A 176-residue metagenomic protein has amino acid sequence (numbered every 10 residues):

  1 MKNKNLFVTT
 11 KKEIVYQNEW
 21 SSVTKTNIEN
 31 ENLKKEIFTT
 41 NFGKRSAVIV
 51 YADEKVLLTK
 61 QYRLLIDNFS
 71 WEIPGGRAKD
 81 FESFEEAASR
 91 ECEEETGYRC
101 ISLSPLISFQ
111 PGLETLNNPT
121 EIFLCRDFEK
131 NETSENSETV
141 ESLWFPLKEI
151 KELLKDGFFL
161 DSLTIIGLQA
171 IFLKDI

Functional and structural regions predicted by a protein language model:
K2, L6, T40, S46-R90 (+1 more regions): Conserved Nudix-box catalytic region and its N-terminal flanking loop in Nudix hydrolases and closely related
K2-K4, T9-T10, F69, D80 (+1 more regions): Nudix hydrolase/Nudix homology domain
T9-T10, I14, P105, K130: Residue-level detector of beta-propeller blades
K11-A47, A52: Acidic, metal-coordinating catalytic segment for phosphate/diphosphate chemistry, firing primarily on the Nudix
I14-E19, L64, S108-T120: Acidic pyrophosphate-coordinating catalytic loop
S22-E31, G112-N131, L143: Active-site-adjacent beta-strand/loop module that shapes the phosphate/pyrophosphate-binding cleft
E31, A52-K55, Y62, R126-K130 (+2 more regions): Short loop segments at secondary-structure junctions
R99-L106: A short coil-to-beta-strand element that immediately follows conserved catalytic motifs
